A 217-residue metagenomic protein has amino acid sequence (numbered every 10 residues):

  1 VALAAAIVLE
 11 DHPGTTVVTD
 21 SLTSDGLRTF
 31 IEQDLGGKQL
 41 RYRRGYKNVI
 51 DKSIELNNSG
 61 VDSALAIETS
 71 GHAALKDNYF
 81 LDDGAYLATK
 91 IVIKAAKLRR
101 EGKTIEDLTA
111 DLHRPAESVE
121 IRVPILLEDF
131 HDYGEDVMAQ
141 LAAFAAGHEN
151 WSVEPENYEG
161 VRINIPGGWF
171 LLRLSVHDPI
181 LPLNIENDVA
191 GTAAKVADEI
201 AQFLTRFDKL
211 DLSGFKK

Functional and structural regions predicted by a protein language model:
V1-I7: Cysteine protease catalytic core and zymogen-processing segment of caspase-like enzymes
E10-N184, V189-K217: Phosphate-binding and adjacent anionic-ligand microenvironments
